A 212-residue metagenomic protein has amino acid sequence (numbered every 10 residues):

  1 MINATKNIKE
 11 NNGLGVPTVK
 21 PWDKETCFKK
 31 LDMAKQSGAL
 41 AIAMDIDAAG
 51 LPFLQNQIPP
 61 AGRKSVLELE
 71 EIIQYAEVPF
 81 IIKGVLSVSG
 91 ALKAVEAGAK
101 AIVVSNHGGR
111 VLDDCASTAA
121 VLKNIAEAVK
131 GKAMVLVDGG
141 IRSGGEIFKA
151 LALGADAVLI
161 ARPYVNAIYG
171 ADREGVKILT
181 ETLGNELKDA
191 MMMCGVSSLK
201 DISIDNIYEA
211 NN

Functional and structural regions predicted by a protein language model:
M1-P21, L183, I202, Y208-N212: N-terminal capping/small domains of soluble enzymes
K6, E10, P21-V137, G144-I168 (+1 more regions): Alpha/beta enzyme core
V16, V111, G139, M191: Generic anion/oxyanion-binding catalytic loop in active/binding sites
L136-G139, I202: Beta-strand segments within the central parallel beta-sheet cores of soluble alpha/beta enzyme folds
Y164, D172-N212: C-terminal extensions of enzymes
